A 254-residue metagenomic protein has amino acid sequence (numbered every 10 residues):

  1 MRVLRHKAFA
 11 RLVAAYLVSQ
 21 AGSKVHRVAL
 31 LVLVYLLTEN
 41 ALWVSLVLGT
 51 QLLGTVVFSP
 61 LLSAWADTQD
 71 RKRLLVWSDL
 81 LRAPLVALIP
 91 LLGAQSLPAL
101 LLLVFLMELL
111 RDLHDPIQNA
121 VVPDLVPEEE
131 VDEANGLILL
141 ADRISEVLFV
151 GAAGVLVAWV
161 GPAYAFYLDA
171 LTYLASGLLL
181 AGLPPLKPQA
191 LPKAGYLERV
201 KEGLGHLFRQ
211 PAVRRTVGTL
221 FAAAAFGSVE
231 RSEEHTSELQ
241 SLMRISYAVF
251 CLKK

Functional and structural regions predicted by a protein language model:
M1-E238, R244-S246: Alpha-helical transmembrane-bundle signature of multi-pass membrane transport and export proteins
L239, Y247-K254: Hydrophobic alpha-helical segments, chiefly the membrane-spanning helices and signal/signal-anchor peptides
